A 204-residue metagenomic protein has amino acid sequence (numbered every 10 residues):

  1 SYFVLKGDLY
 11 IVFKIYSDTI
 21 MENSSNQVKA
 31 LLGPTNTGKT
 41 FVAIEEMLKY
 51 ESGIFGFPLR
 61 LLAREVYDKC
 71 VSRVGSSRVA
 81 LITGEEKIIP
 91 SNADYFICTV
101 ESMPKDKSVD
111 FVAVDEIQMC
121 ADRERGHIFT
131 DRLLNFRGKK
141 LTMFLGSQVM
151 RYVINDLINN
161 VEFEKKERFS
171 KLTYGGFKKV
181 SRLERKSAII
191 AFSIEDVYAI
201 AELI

Functional and structural regions predicted by a protein language model:
T19-N26: Phosphate-binding P-loop
N26-V42: Walker A/P-loop
T40-S52: Walker A/P-loop NTP-binding motif
S52-A63, E184-I204: Conserved strand-helix element at the start of the C-terminal RecA-like helicase core
S72-D106: Inter-Walker segment of RecA-like/P-loop motor cores
F96-C98, A113, L141-G146: Structural recognition of the conserved hydrophobic beta-strand(s) that form the central parallel beta-sheet of P-loop
D115-I117: Walker B catalytic acidic pair
M119-T173: Post-DEXD/H (motif II) to motif III coupling segment of the RecA-like Helicase ATP-binding lobe
